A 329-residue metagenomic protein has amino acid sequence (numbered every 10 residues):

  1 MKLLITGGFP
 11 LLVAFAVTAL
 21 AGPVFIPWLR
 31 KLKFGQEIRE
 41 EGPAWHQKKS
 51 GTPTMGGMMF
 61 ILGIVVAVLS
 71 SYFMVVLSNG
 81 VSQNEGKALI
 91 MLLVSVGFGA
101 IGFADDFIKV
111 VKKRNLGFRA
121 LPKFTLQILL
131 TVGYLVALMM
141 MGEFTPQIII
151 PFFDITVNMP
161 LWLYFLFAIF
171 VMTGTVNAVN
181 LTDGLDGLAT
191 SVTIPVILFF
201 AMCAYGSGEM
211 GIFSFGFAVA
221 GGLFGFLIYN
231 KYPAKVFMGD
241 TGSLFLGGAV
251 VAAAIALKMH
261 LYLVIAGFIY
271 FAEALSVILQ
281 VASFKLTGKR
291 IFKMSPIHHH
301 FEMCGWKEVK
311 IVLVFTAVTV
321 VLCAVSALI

Functional and structural regions predicted by a protein language model:
M1-R30, I61-F103, Y134, L138-M141 (+2 more regions): Alpha-helical transmembrane segments
I26-P43: Membrane-interface loops
F34, K113-R114, T241: Juxtamembrane helix-loop transition segments at the membrane interface in multi-pass membrane proteins
R39-P53, K113-L126, I297-H299, M303: Juxtamembrane helix-capping/reentrant segments at transmembrane boundaries
I101-K112: Hydrophobic transmembrane alpha-helix segments characteristic of membrane transport and insertion machinery
V111-R119, I150-M159: Membrane interface segments of multi-pass transport proteins and intramembrane proteases
F118-P122, L126-E143: Internal, non-catalytic "lid/hinge" segments that mediate substrate recognition, gating, inter-domain movement
